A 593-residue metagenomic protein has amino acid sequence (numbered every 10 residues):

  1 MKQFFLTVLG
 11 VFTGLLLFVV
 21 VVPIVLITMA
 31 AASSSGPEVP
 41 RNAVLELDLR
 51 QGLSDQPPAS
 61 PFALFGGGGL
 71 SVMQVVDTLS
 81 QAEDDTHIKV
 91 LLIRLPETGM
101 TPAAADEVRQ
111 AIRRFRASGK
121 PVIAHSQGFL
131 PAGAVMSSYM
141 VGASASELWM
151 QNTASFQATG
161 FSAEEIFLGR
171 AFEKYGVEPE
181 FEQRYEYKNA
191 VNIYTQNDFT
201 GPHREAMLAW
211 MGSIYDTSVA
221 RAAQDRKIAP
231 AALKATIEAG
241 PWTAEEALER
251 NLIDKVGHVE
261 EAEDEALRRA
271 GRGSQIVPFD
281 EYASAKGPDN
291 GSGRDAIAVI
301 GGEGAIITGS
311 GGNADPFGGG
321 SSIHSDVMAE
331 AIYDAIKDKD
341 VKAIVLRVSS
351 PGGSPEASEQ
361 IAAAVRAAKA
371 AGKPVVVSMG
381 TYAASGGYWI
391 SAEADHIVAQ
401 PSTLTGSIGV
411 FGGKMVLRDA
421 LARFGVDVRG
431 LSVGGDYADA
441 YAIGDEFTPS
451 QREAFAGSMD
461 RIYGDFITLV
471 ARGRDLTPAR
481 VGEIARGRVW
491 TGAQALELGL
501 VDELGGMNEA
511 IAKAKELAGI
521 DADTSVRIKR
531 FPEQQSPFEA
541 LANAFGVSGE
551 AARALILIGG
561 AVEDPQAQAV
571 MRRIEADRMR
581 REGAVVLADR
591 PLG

Functional and structural regions predicted by a protein language model:
M1-S35, N42: Hydrophobic alpha-helical transmembrane signal-anchor segments
G36, A43-I166, G293-A420: Cleft-lining beta-strand/loop regions that shape enzyme active-site pockets
K120, E165-L267, R418, A422-D521: Charged, glycine-interspersed solvent-exposed loop segments at helix/strand-loop junctions that cap or gate access
E260-A314, I361, N543: Extracytoplasmic and endomembrane cell-envelope/extracellular-matrix remodeling and assembly machinery
S292-Y333, D338-D340, S458, F531-G593: Intrinsic disorder and flexible/low-complexity segments
G301-G304, G311, V348-S350, M379-T381 (+11 more regions): Active-site proximal loops enriched in glycine and acidic residues that flank catalytic Cys/His/Asp and coordinate
P355-Q360, Q494-E497, A540-A544: Short glycine/threonine-rich loop-to-helix capping motif typified by GTGT followed within a few residues by an Asp-Pro
E509-N543: C-terminal intrinsically disordered, low-complexity extensions immediately downstream of enzyme catalytic cores
